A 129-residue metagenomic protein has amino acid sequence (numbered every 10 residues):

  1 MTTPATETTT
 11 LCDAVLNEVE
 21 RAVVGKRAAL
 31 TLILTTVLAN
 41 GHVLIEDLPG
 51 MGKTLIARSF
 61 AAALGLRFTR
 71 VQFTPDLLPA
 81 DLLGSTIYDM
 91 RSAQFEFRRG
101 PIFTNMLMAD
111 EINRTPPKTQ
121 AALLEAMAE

Functional and structural regions predicted by a protein language model:
E7-M51: Pre-Walker A (pre-P-loop) alpha-helix and adjacent loop at the N terminus of AAA/AAA+ ATPase modules, a conserved
R21, A39, A62-L66, Y88 (+2 more regions): Conserved amphipathic alpha-helical interaction elements at protein-protein interfaces in regulatory, energy-coupling
G25, I33, I45, T54 (+3 more regions): Conserved RecA-like P-loop NTPase ATPase core
T31-T35, Y88-A109: Conserved alpha-helical scaffold flanking the Walker A/P-loop in AAA+ ATPase domains
V37-T74: Walker A/P-loop
E46-P49, R70-Q72, M90-R99, E129: Conserved Walker
A63-R91: AAA+/P-loop NTPase substrate/partner-engagement loops
F103-A128: Conserved AAA+/SF3 P-loop NTPase catalytic/coupling segment centered on the Walker-B
